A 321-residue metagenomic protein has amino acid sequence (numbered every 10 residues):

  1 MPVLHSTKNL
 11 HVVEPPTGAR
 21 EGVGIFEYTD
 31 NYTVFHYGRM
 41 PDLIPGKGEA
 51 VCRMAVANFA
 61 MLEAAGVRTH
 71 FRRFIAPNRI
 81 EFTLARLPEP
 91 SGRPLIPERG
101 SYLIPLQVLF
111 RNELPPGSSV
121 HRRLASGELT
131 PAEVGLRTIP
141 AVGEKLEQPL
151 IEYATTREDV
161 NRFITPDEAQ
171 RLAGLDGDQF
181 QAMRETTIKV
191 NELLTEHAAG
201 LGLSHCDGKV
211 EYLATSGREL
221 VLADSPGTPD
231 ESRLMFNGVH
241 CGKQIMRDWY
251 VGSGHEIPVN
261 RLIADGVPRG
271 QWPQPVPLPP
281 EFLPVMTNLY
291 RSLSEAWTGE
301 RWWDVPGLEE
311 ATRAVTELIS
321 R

Functional and structural regions predicted by a protein language model:
M1-L4, G200-G202: Short, solvent-exposed secondary-structure boundary motifs
P2-T155, R269-R321: Active-site loop/lid in soluble adenylation, ligation, and acyl-transfer enzymes
R72-A76, A198-T215: A short glycine-rich, hydrophobically flanked beta-strand micro-motif that places a catalytic Asp/Glu for divalent metal
V142-G177: A short mid-domain helix/strand-loop element embedded in enzyme catalytic domains that forms or borders the active-site
L175-L203: A long amphipathic alpha-helix within ATP-dependent nucleotide-binding catalytic cores
L201-C206, L222, V305-P306: Short conserved catalytic/interaction loops centered on acidic-Pro-aromatic/His motifs
C206, V210-G254: Catalytic activation segment of kinase domains across protein kinase-like and atypical kinase folds
F236-R269, T287, R291: Conserved His + Asp/Glu catalytic blocks
